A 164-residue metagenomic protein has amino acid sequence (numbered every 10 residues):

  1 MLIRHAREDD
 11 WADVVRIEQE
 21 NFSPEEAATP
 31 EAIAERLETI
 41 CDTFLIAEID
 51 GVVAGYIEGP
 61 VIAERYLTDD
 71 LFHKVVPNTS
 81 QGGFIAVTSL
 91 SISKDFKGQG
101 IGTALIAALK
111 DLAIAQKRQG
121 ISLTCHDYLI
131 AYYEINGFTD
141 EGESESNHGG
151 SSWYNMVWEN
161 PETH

Functional and structural regions predicted by a protein language model:
M1-V14: A short beta-loop-alpha structural element at the N-terminal edge of CoA-dependent acyl/N-acetyltransferase catalytic
R7, Q119, H126-D127, S146-H164: C-terminal "cap" of GNAT-fold acetyltransferases
P24-I49, E58-P77: Active-site rim helix/loop that mediates acceptor-substrate recognition in acyltransferases
V53-S91, K97, A107, N147-S152: Conserved acyl-donor/pantetheine-binding loop and adjacent beta-alpha core of acyl/acetyltransferases and related
V61-E64, T124, E134, T139-N155: Conserved catalytic-core motifs of GNAT/GCN5-like acyltransferases
T79-S80, S93-A107, Q116, I130-A131 (+1 more regions): Conserved glycine-rich acetyl-CoA-binding loop
I106, L112-C125: Conserved GNAT acetyl-CoA-binding A-motif
